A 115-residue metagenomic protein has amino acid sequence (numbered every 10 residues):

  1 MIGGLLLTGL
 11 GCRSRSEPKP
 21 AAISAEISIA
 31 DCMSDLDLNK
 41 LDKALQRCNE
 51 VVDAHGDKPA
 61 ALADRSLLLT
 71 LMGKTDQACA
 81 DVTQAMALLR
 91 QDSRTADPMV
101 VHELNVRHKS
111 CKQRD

Functional and structural regions predicted by a protein language model:
G11-R15: Bacterial signal peptide processing site
I23-R47, A54: Alpha-helical segment of the N-proximal tetratricopeptide repeat
S24-A25, P59-A60, S93: Helix-start (N-cap) detector for alpha-helical repeat units in TPR-like alpha-solenoids, especially tetratricopeptide
D37-L38, L71, S110: Register position in tetratricopeptide repeats
S93-D115: TPR/TPR-like alpha-solenoid helical repeat scaffolds
